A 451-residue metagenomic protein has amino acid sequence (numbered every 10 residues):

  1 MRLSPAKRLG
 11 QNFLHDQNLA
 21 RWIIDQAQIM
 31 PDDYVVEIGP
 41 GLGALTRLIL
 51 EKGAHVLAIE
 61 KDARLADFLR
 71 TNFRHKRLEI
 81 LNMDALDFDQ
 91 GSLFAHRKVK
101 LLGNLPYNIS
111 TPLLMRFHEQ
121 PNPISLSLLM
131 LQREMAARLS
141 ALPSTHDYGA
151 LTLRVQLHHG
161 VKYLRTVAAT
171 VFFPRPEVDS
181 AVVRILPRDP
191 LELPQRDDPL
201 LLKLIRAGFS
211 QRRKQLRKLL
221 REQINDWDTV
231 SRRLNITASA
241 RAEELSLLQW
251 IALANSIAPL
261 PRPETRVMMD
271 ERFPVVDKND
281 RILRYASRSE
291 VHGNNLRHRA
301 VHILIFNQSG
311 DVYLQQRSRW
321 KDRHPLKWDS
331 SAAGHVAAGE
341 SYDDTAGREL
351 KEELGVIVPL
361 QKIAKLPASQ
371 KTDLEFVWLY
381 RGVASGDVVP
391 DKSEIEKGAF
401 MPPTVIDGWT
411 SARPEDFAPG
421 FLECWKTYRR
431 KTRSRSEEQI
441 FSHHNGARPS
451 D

Functional and structural regions predicted by a protein language model:
M1-A207, R232, A252-L253, P259-R262: Catalytic cores of RNA-modifying enzymes
V171-P174, V291-L296, D322-R323, L366-V377: Acidic pyrophosphate-coordinating catalytic loop
V182-R184, L304, L314, L379-R381 (+1 more regions): Conserved hydrophobic/aromatic beta-strand scaffold that supports enzyme active sites
I205-T265: C-terminal lobe and adjacent flexible extensions of AdoMet/dcAdoMet transferase-like proteins
A252, P259-T265, D416-D451: Charged phosphate-binding loop/patch that engages nucleotide di/tri-phosphates or the phosphate backbone of nucleic
R266-H302, Q308: Acidic, metal-coordinating catalytic segment for phosphate/diphosphate chemistry, firing primarily on the Nudix
A300-A332: A glycine-rich, hydrophobic loop/mini-helix early in the fold
G334-A418, H443-G446, D451: Unchanged
